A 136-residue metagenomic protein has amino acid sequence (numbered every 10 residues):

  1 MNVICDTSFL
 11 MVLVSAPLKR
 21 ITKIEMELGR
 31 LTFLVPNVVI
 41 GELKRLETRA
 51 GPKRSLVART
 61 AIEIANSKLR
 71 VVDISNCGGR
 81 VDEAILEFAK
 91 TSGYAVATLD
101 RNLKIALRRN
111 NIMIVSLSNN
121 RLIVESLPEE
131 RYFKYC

Functional and structural regions predicted by a protein language model:
M1-L69: Domain-level signal for Mg2+-assisted phosphodiester chemistry and nucleotide/NA-binding surfaces in nucleic-acid
V39-C136: Nuclease catalytic cores that cleave nucleic-acid phosphodiester bonds, predominantly acidic two-metal-ion
